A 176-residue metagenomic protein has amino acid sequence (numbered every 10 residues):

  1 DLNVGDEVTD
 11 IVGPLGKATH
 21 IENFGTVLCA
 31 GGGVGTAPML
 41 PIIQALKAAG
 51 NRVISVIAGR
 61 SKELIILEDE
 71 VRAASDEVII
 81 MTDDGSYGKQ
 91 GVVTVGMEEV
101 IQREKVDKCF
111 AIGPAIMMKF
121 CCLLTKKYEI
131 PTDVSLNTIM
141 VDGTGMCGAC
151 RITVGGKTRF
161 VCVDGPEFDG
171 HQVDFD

Functional and structural regions predicted by a protein language model:
D1-L2, C162: Intrinsic structural disorder
L2-I139: FNR/FR-type flavoprotein reductase catalytic core
D10-P14, G88, K157, V163 (+1 more regions): Residue-level signal for pocket-adjacent positions within structured domains
P38, A115-I116, N137-E167: Local cysteine-cluster metal-coordination motifs and their immediate loop/turn environment, predominantly Fe-S cluster
A74, E99, I152-T153, F175: Short alpha-helix boundary/capping motifs
C122, G145, V173: Short acidic, glycine/serine/threonine-rich loops at helix termini
P166-D176: Short microdomains enriched in Cys/His and/or Lys/Arg
